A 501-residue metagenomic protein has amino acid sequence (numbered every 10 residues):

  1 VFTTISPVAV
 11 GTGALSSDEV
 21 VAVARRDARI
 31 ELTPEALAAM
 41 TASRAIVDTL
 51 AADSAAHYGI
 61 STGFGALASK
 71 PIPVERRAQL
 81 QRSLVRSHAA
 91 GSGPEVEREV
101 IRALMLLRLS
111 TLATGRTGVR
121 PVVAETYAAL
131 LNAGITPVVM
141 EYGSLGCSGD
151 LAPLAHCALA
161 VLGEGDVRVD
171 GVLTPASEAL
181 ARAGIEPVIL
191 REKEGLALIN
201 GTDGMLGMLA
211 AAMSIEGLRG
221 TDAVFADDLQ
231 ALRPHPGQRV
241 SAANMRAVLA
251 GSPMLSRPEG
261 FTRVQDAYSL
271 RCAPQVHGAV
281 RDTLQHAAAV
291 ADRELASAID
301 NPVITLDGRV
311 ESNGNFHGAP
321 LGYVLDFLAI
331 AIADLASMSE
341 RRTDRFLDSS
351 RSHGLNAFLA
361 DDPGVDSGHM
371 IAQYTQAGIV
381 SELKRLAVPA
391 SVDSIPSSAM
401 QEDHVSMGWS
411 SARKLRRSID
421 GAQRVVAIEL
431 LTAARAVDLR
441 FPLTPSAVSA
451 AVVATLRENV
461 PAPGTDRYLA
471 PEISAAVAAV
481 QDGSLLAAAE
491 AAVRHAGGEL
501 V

Functional and structural regions predicted by a protein language model:
F2-A28, L32-A39, S43-A51, R77 (+1 more regions): C-terminal auxiliary extensions adjacent to catalytic cores
F2-D18, A22, D27-S54, V74 (+1 more regions): Glycine-rich, flexible loop motifs
S54-A55, K70, S241: Polyanion/phosphate-binding surface patch
Y58-I72, R76-L80, S87-S110, V138-L162 (+3 more regions): FAD-binding core of FAD-dependent oxidoreductases, characterized by glycine-rich FAD pyrophosphate-binding loops
L109-A113, A129-T136, L145, G163 (+2 more regions): Alpha-helix capping at helix-to-loop junctions
A124, A128, S148-L154, A242 (+1 more regions): Hydrophobic, well-ordered secondary-structure segments
